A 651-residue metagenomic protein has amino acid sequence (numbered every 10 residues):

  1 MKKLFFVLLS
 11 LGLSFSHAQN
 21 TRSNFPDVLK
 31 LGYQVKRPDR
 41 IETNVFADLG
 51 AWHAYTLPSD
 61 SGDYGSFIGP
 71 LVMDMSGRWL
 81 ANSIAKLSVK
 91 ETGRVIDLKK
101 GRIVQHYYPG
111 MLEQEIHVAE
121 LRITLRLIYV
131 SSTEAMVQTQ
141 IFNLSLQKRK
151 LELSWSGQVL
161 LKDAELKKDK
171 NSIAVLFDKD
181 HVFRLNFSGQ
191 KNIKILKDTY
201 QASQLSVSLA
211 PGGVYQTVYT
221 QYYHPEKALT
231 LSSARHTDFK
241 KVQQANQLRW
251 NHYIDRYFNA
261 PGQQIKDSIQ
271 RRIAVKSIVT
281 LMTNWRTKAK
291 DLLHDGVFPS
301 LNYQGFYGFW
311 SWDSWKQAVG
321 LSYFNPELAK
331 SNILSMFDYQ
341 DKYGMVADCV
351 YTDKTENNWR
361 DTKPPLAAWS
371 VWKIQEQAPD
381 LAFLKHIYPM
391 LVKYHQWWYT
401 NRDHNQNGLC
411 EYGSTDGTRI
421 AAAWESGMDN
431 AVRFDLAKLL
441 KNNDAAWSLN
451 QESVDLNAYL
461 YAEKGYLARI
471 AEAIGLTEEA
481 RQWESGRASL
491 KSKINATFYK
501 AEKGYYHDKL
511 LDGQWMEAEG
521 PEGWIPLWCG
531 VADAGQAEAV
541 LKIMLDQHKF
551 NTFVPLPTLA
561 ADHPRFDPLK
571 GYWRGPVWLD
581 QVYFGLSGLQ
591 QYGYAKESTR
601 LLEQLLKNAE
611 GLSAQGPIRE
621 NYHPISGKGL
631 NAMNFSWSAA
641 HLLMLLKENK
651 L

Functional and structural regions predicted by a protein language model:
M1-T21: Bacterial Sec-dependent N-terminal signal peptides
A18-I269, Q591, N631, L651: Terminal accessory carbohydrate-recognition/targeting modules of carbohydrate-active enzymes
S131, F142-S156, A210, Q216 (+5 more regions): Beta-rich accessory regions
S131-T133, T199-Q201, F309-D313, M390 (+4 more regions): Short, glycine/acidic-rich beta->alpha junctions
N143-S145, Y307-F434, N457, Y461 (+4 more regions): Aromatic-rich carbohydrate-recognition surfaces in CAZymes
L231-R249, I269-K276, N325-D338, D380-W398 (+5 more regions): Extended, well-ordered alpha-helical scaffold segments
Q264-Y307, N332-N357, N407-E452, S492-V577 (+1 more regions): Extended glycan-interaction surfaces of carbohydrate-active proteins
A431-I474, A480-W483, A488: Internal metal/ion-chelating core segments
